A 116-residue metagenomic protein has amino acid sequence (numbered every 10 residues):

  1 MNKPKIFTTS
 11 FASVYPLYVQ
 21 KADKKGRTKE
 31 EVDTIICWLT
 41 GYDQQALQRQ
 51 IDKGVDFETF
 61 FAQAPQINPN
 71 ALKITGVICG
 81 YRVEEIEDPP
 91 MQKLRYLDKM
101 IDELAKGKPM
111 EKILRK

Functional and structural regions predicted by a protein language model:
M1-K116: A charge-rich, low-complexity, intrinsically flexible signal that marks solvent-exposed coils, linkers, repeats
